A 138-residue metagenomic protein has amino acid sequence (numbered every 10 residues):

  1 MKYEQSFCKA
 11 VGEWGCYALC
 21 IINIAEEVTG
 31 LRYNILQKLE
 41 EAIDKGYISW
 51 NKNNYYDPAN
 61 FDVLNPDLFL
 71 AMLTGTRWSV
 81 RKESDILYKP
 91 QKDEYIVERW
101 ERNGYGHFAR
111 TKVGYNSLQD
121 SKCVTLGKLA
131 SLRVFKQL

Functional and structural regions predicted by a protein language model:
M1-D57, F135: Active-site-adjacent structural segments surrounding the nucleophilic cysteine of cysteine proteases and isopeptidases
N34-I35, D62-N65, L87: Helix N-cap and loop-to-helix transition residues
A42-V80: Helix-adjacent hinge/juxtasegments
M72-S121: Active-site-adjacent substructure of cysteine-protease-like catalytic cores
V113-L138: Aromatic- and glycine-rich peptidoglycan recognition patches
